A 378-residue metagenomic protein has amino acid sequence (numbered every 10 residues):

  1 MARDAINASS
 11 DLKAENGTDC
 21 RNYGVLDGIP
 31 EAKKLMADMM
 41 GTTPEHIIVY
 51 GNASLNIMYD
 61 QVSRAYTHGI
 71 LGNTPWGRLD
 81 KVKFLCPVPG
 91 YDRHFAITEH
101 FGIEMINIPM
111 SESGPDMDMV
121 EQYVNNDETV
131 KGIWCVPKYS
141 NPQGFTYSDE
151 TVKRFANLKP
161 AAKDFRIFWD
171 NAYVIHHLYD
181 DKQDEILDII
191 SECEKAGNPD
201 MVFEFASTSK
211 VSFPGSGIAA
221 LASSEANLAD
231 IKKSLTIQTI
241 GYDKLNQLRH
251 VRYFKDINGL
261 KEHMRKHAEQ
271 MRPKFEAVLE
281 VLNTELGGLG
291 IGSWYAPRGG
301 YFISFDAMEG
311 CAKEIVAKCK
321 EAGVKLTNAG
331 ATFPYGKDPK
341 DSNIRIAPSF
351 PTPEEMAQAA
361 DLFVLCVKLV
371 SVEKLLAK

Functional and structural regions predicted by a protein language model:
M1-L12, T236, Y242, R252-F254 (+4 more regions): N-terminal basic, amphipathic alpha-helical segments
S10-K163, V174-G197, A312, V364-A377: Conserved core of the PLP fold type I
Y50, S191-R272, V372: Conserved core segment of the aminotransferase class I/II
G132, R166, F203: Hydrophobic "anchor" residues on beta-strands that sit immediately upstream of conserved functional sites
R265-L279, I291-D306: Conserved glycine-rich beta-strand-loop-beta hairpin in the small C-terminal domain of fold type I
S304-E309, L326-C366: Conserved PLP-binding active-site segment of the aspartate aminotransferase-like
I315-E321, A359-V364: Short amphipathic alpha-helices in soluble, non-transmembrane regions that often serve as interface/regulatory elements
